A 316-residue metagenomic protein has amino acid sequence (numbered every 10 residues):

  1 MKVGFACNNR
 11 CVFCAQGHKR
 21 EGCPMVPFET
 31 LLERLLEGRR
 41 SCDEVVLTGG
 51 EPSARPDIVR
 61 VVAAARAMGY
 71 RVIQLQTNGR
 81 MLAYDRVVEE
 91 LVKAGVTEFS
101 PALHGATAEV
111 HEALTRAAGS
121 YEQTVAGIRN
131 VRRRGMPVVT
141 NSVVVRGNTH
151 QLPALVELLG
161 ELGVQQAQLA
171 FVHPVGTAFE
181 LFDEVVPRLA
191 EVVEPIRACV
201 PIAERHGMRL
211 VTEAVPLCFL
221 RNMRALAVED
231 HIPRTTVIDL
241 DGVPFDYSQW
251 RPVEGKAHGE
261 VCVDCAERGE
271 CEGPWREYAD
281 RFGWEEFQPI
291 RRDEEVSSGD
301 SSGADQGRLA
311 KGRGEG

Functional and structural regions predicted by a protein language model:
M1, D43-V45, I73-L75, F99-P101 (+3 more regions): Hydrophobic faces of well-ordered beta-strands that scaffold small-molecule active sites in alpha/beta enzyme cores
M1-T77, L82-R86, E90-K93: Conserved alpha-helical substructure of the radical SAM core
N9-F13, V185, V263-D264: C-type cytochrome heme c attachment motif
F28-L31, I58, Y84, T124 (+3 more regions): Aromatic/hydrophobic pocket-lining residues that form the small-molecule binding cavity in soluble enzyme cores
P52-A54, G79-L82, T97-A118, V145-T149 (+1 more regions): Conserved radical SAM core fold
A117-E122, R129, R133-W250, E254: Radical SAM enzyme [4Fe-4S]-AdoMet core and its adjacent flexible, acidic and glycine-rich loops/tails across
A225, H231-G316: Flexible mid-to-C-terminal extensions adjoining Fe-S/redox cofactors in radical SAM and related proteins
